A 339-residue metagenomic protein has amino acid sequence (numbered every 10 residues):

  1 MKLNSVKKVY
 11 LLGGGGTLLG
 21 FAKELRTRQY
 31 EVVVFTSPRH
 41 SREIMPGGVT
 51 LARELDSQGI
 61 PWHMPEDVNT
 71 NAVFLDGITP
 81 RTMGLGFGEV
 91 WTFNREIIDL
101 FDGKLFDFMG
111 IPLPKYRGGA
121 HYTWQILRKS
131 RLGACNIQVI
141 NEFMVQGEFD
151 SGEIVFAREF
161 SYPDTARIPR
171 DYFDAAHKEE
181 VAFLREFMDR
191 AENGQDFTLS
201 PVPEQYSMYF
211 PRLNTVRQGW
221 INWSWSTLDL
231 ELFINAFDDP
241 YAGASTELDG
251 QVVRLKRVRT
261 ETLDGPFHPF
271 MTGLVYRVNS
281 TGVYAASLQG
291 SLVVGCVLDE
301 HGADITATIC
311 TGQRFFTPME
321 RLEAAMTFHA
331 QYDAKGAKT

Functional and structural regions predicted by a protein language model:
K8, E24, G88-M208: Donor/substrate-binding cores of folate-linked one-carbon enzymes
Y10-L18: Glycine-rich adenosine-cofactor-binding loop
V32-H40: Short internal beta-strands
H40-D56: N-terminal beta-loop-helix "entrance" segment that forms/cooperates in small-molecule cofactor or anionic ligand
P61-V68: Short acidic-hydrophobic, aromatic-tinged amphipathic segments that line or gate anion-handling sites
N69-P80: Short amphipathic alpha-helix with an adjacent loop that forms part of the alpha/beta core around
R212-W225: Acyl-group handling in specialized metabolite and lipid biosynthesis
N222-T339: An anion-binding loop in the catalytic cleft
